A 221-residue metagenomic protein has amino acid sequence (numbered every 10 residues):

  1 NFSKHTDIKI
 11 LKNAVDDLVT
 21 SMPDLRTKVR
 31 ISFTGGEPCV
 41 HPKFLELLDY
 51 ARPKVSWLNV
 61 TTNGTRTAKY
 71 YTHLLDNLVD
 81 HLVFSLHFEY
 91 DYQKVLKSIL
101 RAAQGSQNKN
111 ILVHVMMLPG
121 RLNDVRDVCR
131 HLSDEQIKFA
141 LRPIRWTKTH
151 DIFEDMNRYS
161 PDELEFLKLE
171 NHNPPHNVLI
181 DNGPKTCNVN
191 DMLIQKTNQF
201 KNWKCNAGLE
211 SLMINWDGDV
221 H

Functional and structural regions predicted by a protein language model:
N1, K28-F33, S211-G218: N-terminal pre-triad scaffold of radical SAM enzymes
N1-I10: Canonical Radical SAM [4Fe-4S] cluster-binding loop centered on the CxxxCxxC motif and its immediate flanking residues
K4, R30-S32, P53-L58, D181-C187 (+1 more regions): N-terminal start-of-chain detector that recognizes signal peptides and the immediate post-cleavage beginning
D7, M22-D24, H41, T67 (+9 more regions): Serine/threonine-rich low-complexity intrinsically disordered regions
L11-S32, H41-S133, K138-A140: Radical SAM/AdoMet-radical enzyme domain recognition
T72-E89, H131-V178: Structural recognition of alpha->loop->beta junctions
T147-H221: Accessory C-terminal segments flanking Radical SAM cores
